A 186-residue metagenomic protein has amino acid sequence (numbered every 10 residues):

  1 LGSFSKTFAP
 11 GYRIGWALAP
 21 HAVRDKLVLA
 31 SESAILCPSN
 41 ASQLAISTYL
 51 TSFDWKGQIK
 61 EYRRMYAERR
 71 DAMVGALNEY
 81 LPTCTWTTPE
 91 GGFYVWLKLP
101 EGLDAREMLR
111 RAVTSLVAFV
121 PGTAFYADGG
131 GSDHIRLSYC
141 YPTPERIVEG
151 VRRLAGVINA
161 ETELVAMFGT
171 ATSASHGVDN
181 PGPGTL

Functional and structural regions predicted by a protein language model:
L1-L186: PLP-dependent class I/II
